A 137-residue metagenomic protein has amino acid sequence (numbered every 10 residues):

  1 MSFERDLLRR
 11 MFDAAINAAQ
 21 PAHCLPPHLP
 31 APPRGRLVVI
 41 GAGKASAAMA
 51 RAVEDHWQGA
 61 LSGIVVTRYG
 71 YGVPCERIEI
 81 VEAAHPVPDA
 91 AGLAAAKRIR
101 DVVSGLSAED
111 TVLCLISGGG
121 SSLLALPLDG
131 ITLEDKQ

Functional and structural regions predicted by a protein language model:
M1-S117, S121-Q137: Non-transmembrane, aqueous-exposed alpha-helical and coiled segments at domain scale
